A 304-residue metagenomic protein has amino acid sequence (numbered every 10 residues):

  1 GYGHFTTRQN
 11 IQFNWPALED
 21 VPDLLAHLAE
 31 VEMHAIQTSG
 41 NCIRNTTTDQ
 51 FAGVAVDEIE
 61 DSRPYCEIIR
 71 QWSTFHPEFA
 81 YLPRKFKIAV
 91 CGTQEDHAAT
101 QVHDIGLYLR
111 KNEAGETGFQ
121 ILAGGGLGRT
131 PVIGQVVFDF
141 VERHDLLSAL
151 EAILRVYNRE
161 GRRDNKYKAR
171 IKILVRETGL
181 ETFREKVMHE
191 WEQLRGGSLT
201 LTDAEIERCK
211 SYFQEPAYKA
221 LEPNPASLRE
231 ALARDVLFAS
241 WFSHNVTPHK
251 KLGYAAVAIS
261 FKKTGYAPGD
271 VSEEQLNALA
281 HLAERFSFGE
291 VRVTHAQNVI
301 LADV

Functional and structural regions predicted by a protein language model:
G1-V304: Peripheral terminal and linker regions in Fe-S/redox and tRNA-modifying enzymes
